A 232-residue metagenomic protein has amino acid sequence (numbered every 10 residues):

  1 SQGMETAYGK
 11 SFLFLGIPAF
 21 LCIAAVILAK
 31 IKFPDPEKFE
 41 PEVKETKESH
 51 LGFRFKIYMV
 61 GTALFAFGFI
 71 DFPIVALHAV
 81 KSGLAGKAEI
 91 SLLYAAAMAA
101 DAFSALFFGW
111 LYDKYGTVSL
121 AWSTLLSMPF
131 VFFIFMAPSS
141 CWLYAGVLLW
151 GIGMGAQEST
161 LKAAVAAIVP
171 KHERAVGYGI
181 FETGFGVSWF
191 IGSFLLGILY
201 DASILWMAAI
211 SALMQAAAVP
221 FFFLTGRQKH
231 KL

Functional and structural regions predicted by a protein language model:
K10-I27, M207-F223: Symmetry-related core transmembrane helices of the 12-TM Major Facilitator Superfamily/SLC fold
K30-E48, L232: Flexible cytoplasmic inter-helical loops of multi-pass small-molecule transporters
P73-I90: Short amphipathic helix-loop junctions that connect adjacent transmembrane helices in Major Facilitator Superfamily/SLC
K87-A88, K171-I180: Loop-to-transmembrane helix entry/capping segments in MFS-fold secondary transporters and related SLC/MFSD carriers
S104-G116, Y200: Helix-to-loop junctions at the C-terminal end of transmembrane segments in multipass secondary transporters
D113-L125: Cytoplasmic membrane-interface "Motif A"-like loop-to-helix N-cap segments of 12-TM Major Facilitator Superfamily
L126-P138: C-terminal ends and interior cores of transmembrane alpha-helices in multi-pass membrane transporters/permeases
A156-V169: Intracellular juxtamembrane helix-capping segments at the cytosolic ends of symmetry-related transmembrane helices
